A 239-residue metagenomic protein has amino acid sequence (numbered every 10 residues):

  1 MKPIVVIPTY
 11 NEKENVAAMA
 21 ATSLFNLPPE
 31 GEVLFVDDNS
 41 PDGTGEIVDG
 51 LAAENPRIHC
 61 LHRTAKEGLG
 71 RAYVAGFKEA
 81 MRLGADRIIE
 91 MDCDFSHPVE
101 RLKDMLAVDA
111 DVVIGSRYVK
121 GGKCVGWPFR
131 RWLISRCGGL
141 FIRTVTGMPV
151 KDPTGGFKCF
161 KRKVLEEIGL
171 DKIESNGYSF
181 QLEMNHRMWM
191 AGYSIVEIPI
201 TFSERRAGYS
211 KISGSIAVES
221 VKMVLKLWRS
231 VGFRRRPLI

Functional and structural regions predicted by a protein language model:
K2-I4, E32, E183: Cell-envelope/extracellular polymer assembly enzymes that use nucleotide-activated donors
I7, E30-S40, L61-H62: Short beta-strand/loop segment that forms part of the nucleotide-sugar
E12-F25: Short, well-formed alpha-helical segments that are part of the catalytic scaffolds of diverse glycosyltransferases
E12-N15, S40, P98: Donor nucleotide-sugar binding loop of glycosyltransferases
D37-E46, F95: A conserved acidic beta->alpha catalytic loop
L61-R82, V99-Y178, R205-S220, R235: Acceptor/aglycone-binding surface of glycosyltransferases and processive sugar-polymer synthases
A85-S96: Short beta-strand-to-loop acidic/aromatic patch adjacent to the donor-nucleotide binding site
M148-P149, K172-N176, N185-T201: Catalytic donor-sugar/metal-binding loop of nucleotide-sugar-dependent glycosyltransferases
